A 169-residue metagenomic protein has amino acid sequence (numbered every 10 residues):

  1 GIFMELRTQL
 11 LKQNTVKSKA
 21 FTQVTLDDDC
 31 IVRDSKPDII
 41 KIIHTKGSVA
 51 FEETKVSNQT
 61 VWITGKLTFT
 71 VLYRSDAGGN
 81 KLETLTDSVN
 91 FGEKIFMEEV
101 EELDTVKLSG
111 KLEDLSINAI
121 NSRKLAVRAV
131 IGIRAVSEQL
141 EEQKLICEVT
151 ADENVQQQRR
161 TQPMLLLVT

Functional and structural regions predicted by a protein language model:
F3-T169: C-terminal beta-sandwich interaction modules and adjacent acidic, Ser/Thr/Pro/Gly-rich low-complexity tails used
